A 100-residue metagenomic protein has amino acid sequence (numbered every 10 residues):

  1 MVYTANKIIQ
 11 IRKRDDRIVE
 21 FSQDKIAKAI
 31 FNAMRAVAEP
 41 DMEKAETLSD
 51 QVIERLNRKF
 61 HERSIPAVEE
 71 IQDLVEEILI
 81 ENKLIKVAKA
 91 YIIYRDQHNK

Functional and structural regions predicted by a protein language model:
M1-K100: Long, C-terminal-biased catalytic regions of enzyme "large/alpha" subunits
